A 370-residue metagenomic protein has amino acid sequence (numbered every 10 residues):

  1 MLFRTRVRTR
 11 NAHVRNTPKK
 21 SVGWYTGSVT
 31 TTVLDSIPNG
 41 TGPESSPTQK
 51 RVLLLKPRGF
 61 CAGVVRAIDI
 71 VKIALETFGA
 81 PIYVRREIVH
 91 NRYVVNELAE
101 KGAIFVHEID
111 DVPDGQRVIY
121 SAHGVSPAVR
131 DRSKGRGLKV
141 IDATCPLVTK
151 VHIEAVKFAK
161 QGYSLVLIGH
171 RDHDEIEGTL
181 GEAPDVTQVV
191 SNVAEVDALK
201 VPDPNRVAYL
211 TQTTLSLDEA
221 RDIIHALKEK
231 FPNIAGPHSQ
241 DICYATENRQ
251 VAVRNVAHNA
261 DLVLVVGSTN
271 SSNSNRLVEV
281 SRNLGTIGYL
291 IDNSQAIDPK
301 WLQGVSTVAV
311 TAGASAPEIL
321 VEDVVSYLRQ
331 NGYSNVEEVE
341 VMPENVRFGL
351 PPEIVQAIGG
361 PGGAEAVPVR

Functional and structural regions predicted by a protein language model:
T5-T9: Low-complexity, intrinsically disordered Ser/Thr/Pro- and acidic-rich segments
A12-T17, T26: Short hydrophobic alpha-helical segments enriched in small aliphatic residues
K20-S21, S45: Intrinsic disorder/low-complexity segments enriched in polar/small residues
V22-G23, G59: Secreted/extracellular small peptides and ectodomain modules produced from precursors
V29-A312, E318-R370: The feature marks the mature, well-folded catalytic cores of soluble enzymes
